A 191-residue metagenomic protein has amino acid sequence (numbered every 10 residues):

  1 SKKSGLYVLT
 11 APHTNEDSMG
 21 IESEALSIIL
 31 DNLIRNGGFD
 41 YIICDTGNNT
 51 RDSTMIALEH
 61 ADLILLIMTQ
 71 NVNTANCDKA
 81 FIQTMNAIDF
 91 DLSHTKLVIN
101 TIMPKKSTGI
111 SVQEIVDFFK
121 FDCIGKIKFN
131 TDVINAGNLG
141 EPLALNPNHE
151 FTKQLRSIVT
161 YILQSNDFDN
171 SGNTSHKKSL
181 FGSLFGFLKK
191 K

Functional and structural regions predicted by a protein language model:
S1-G37, N135-E141: P-loop/Walker-type NTP enzyme "switch/lid" segment
G5-L6, F39, D91, F168: A general structural signal for well-ordered secondary-structure junctions
P12-H13, T46-N48, T131: Short, well-ordered turn and helix-capping elements at secondary-structure junctions
E22, T74, F151: Phosphate/oxyanion-binding active-site loops and adjacent basic polyanion-contact surfaces
A25-G37, Y41-D122, N135: Conserved catalytic-core segment of NTP-binding enzymes
N86-K191: C-terminal lobe/tail of nucleotide-utilizing enzymes
